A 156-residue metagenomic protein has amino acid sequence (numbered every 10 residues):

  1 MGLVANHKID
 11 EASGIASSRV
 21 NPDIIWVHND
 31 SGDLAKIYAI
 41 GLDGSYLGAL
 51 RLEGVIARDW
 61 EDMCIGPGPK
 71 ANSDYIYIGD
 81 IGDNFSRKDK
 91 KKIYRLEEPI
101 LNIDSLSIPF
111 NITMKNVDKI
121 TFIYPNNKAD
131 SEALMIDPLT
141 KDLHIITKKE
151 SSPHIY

Functional and structural regions predicted by a protein language model:
M1-Y156: Sequence/structural signature of beta-propeller domains
